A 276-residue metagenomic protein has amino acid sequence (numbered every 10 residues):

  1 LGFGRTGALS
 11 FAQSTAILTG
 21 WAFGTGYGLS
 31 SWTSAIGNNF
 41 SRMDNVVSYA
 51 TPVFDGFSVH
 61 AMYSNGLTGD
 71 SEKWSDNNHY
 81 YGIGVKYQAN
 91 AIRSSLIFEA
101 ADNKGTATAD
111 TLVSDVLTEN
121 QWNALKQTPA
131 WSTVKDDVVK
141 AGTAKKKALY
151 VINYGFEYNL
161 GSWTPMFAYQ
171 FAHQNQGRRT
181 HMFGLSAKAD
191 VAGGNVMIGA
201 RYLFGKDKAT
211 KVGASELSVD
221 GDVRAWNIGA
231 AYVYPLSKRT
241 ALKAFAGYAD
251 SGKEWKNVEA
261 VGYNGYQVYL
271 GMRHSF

Functional and structural regions predicted by a protein language model:
L1, D55-G56, A192-G193, Y232 (+2 more regions): Short loop/turn motifs that connect adjacent beta-strands in outer-membrane beta-barrel proteins
L1-T68, N77-Y81, V85-I97: Outer membrane beta-barrel
Q13-W21, K73, T106-D110, R179-T180 (+2 more regions): Outer-membrane beta-barrel and related beta-rich outer-membrane complex signature in Gram-negative bacteria
T19-F23, T111-L117, A214-L217, E259-Y266: Flexible, surface-exposed loop regions and adjacent strand-edge segments of Gram-negative outer-membrane beta-barrel
G37-D44, G66-N77, H173-T180, D220-R224: Solvent-exposed loop/turn segments connecting transmembrane beta-strands in outer-membrane beta-barrel proteins
G82-A231: Detector for outer-membrane/organellar transmembrane beta-barrel domains, recognizing the amphipathic beta-strand
M197-G199, R239-G247: Conserved active-site loop/cleft motifs that coordinate metal ions or position small ligands
Y263-F276: Outer-membrane beta-barrel "beta-signal"
